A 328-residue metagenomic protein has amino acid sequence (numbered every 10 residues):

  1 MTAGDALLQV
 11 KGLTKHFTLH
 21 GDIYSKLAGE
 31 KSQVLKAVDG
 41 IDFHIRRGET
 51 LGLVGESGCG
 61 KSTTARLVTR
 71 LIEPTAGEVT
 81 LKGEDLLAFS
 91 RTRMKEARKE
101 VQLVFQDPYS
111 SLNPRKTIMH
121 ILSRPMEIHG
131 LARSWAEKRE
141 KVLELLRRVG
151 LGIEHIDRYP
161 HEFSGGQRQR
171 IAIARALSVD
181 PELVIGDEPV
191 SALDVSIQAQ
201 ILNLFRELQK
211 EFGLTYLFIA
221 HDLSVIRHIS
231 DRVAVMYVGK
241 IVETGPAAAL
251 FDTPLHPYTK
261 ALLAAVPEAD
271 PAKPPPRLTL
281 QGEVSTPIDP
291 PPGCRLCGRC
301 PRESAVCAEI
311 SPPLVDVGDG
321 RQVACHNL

Functional and structural regions predicted by a protein language model:
G4-A6, L19-G29, V34, P246-L328: Short catalytic/signature loops enriched in Gly
T69: Helix-to-loop junction immediately C-terminal to a conserved catalytic motif
G77-D85, A97: Conserved ABC transporter NBD signature motif
E84-D85, A136-E154, L263-A264: Conserved ABC ATPase "signature" region
Y159-F163, Q167: Conserved ABC ATPase signature
S178-E182: A short, proline-enriched helix->beta-strand linker immediately N-terminal to the Walker B motif in ABC-type P-loop
I185, P189-L193, I197-P275: P-loop NTP-binding/switch modules centered on Walker-like glycine-rich loops
